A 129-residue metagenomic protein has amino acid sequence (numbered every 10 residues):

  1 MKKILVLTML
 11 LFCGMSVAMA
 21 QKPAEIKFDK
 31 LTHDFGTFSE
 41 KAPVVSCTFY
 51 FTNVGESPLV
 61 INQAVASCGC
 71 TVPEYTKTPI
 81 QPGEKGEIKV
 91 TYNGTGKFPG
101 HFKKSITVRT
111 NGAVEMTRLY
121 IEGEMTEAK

Functional and structural regions predicted by a protein language model:
M1-P23: Bacterial Sec-dependent N-terminal signal peptides
Q21-T48, V54, M125-K129: Beta-sheet-dominated interaction scaffolds and their linkers
V45-C47, G86, F102, T117: Hydrophobic core residues within well-ordered beta-strands of beta-rich domains
C47-N53, V90, K104-R109: Buried hydrophobic-core signal for structured, non-transmembrane domains
V54-S57, G96, G112: Short, acidic/polar linear motifs in exposed loop/turn regions
E56-E87: Surface-exposed binding patches on compact interaction domains or structured appendages
I88-G96: Short, hydrophobic beta-strand segments
F98-E127: Terminal connector regions
